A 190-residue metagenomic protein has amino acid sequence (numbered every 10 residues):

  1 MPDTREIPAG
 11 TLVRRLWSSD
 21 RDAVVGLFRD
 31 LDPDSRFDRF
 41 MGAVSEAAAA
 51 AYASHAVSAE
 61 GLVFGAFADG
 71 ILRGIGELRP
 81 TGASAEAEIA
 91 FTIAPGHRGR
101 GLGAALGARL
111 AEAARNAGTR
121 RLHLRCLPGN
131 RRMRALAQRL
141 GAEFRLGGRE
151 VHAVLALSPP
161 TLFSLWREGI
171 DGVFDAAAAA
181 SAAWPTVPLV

Functional and structural regions predicted by a protein language model:
M1-A9, R125-C126, R131-V190: Terminal substrate-recognition subdomain of acyl/acetyltransferases
L12-A23: A short beta-loop-alpha structural element at the N-terminal edge of CoA-dependent acyl/N-acetyltransferase catalytic
L16, I93, C126: Hydrophobic adenine-recognition pocket in adenosine-nucleotide-binding enzymes
V25-F28, D32: Hydrophobic alpha-helical core bundles mediating ligand binding, dimerization, or RNAP-core interactions
D30, D38-E88, A94: Acetyl-CoA-dependent GNAT
D32-F37, A111: Short strand-loop-strand
I93, G99-A114, R121, R131-A135 (+1 more regions): Conserved acetyl-CoA-binding loop-helix of GNAT-fold acetyltransferases
